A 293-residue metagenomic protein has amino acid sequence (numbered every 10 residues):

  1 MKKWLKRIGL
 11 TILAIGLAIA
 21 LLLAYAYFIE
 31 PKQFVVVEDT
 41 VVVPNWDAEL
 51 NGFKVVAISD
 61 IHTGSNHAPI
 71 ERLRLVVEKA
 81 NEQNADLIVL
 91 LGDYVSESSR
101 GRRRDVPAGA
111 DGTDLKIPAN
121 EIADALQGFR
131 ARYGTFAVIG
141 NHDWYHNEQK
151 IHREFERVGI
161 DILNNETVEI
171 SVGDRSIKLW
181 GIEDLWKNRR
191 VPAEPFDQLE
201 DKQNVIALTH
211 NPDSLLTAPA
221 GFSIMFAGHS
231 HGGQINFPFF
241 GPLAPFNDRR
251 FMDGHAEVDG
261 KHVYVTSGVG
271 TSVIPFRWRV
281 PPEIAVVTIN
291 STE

Functional and structural regions predicted by a protein language model:
M1-E49: N-terminal membrane-anchoring alpha-helices
V42-V56, I160-D161, V168-W180, D201 (+1 more regions): Beta-strand-turn-beta hairpins that frame and shape the catalytic cleft of phosphate-ester-processing enzymes
E49-D161: Membrane-embedded segments
S59-T63, G92-Y94, N141-H142, E166-T167 (+4 more regions): Active-site metal-binding loops of divalent metal-dependent hydrolases
D86-I88, Q203-I206, S223: Conserved acidic residues
G112, Y145, R153-T167, V172-T209 (+2 more regions): Binuclear metal-dependent hydrolase catalytic cores centered on His/Asp/Glu-rich metal-binding motifs
L126-A131, Q198-E200, A218-A220: Short, conserved loop/helix-junction motifs that constitute active-site signature segments in enzyme catalytic cores
P212-T292: Conserved beta-sheet core of the metallophosphoesterase superfamily
